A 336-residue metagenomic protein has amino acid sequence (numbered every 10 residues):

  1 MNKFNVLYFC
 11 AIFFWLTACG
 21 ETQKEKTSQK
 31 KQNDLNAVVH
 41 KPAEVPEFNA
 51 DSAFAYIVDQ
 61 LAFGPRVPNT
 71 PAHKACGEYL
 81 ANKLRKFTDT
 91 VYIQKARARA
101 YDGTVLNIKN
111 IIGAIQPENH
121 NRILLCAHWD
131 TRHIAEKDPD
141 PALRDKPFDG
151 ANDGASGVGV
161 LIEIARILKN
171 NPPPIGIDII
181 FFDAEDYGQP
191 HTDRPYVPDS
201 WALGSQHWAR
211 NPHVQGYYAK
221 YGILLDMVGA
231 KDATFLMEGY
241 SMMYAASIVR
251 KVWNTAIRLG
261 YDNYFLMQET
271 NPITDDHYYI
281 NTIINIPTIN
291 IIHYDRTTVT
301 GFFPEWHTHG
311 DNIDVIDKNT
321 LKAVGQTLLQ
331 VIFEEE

Functional and structural regions predicted by a protein language model:
M1-V38: Bacterial Sec-dependent N-terminal signal peptides
L35-C76, F87, V299-V315: N-terminal capping segment at the start of a domain
K41-E47, A62-P71, A98-Y101, L143-G154 (+5 more regions): Second-shell loop/turn segments in exported
S52-A62, A75, Y79-K86, S156-E163 (+7 more regions): Extracytoplasmic/secreted proteins, especially bacterial periplasmic and envelope-associated proteins
V58-E118: A non-catalytic alpha/beta surface segment that caps or lines the substrate-entry region of metallo-dependent hydrolase
V67-P68, R97-A100, E118-N119, W129-H133 (+5 more regions): Solvent-exposed loop/turn segments at secondary-structure junctions within structured extracellular/periplasmic domains
K95, Y221, V228-E336: Active-site-adjacent substrate-binding region of metalloamidase/peptidase-like peptide-processing proteins
D145-S247, P272: Acidic/histidine-rich catalytic neighborhood of metal-dependent amide-processing enzymes
